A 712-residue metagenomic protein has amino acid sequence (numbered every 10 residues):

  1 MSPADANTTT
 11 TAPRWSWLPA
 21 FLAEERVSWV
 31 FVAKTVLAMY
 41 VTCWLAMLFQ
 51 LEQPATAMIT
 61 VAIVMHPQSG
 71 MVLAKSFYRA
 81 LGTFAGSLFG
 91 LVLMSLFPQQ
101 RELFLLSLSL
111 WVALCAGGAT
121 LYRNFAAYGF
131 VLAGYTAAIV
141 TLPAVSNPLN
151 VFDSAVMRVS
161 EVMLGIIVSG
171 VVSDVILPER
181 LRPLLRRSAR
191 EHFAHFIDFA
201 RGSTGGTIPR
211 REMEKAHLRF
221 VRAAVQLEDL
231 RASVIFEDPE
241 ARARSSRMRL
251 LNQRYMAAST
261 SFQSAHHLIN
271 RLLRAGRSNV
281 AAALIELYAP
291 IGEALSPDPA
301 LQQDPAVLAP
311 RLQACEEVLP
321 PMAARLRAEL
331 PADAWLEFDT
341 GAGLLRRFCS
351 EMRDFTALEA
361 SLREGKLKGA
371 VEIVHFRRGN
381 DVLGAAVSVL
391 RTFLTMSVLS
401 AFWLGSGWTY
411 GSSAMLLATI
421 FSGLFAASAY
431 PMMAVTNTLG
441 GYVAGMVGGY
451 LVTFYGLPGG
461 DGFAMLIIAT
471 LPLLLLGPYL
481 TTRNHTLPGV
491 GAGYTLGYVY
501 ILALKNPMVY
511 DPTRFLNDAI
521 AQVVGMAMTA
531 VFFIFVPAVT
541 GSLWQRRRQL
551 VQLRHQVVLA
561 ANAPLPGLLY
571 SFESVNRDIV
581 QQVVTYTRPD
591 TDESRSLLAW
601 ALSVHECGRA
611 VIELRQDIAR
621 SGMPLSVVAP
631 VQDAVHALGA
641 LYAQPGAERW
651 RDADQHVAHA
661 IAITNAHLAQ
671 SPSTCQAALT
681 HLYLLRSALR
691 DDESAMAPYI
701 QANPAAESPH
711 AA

Functional and structural regions predicted by a protein language model:
M1-P239, A243, A357-G365, A370-W600 (+1 more regions): A transmembrane helix-and-boundary motif of multi-pass membrane transporters/channels
F193-F196, A200-S203, M248-V371, A610-A712: Soluble C-terminal extramembrane regulatory/interaction domains of multi-pass membrane proteins
A563-A647: C-terminal accessory regions
